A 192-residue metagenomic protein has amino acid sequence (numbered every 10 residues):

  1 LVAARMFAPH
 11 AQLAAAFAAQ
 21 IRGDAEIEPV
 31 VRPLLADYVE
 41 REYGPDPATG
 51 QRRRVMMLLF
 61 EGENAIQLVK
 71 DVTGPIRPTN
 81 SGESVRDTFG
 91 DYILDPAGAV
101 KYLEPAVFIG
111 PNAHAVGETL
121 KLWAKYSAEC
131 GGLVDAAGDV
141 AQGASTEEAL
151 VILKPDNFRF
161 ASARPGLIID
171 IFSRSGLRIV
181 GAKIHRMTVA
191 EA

Functional and structural regions predicted by a protein language model:
L1-A192: Non-catalytic terminal and connector segments of soluble metabolic enzymes
